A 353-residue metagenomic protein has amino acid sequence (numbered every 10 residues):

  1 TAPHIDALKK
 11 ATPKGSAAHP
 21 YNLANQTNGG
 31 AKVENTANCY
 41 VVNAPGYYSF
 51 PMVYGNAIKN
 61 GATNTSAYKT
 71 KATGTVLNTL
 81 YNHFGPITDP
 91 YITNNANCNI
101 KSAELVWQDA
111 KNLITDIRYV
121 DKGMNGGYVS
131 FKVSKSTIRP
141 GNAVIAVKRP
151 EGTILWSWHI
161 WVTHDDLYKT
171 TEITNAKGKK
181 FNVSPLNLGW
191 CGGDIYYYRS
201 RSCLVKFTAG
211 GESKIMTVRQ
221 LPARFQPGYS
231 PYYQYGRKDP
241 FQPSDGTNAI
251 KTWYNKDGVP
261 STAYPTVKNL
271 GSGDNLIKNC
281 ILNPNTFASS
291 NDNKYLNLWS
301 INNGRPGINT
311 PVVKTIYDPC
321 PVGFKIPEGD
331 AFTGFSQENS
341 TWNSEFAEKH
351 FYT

Functional and structural regions predicted by a protein language model:
H4-T27, T36, A44, T73-K135 (+3 more regions): Conserved positions within compact, well-structured domain cores
T36-A37, V53: Structured alpha/beta or helical-core interaction and ligand-binding surfaces enriched in interleaved
V42, Y48-M52, I160: Generic detection of short hydrophobic beta-strand segments and adjacent strand-loop junctions
A57-I58: A short beta-turn/strand-edge loop motif at beta-sheet boundaries
T65-Y68, Y81: Terminal domain-start segments
E151-L155: Short acidic/polar inter-strand loop motif in beta-rich domains
